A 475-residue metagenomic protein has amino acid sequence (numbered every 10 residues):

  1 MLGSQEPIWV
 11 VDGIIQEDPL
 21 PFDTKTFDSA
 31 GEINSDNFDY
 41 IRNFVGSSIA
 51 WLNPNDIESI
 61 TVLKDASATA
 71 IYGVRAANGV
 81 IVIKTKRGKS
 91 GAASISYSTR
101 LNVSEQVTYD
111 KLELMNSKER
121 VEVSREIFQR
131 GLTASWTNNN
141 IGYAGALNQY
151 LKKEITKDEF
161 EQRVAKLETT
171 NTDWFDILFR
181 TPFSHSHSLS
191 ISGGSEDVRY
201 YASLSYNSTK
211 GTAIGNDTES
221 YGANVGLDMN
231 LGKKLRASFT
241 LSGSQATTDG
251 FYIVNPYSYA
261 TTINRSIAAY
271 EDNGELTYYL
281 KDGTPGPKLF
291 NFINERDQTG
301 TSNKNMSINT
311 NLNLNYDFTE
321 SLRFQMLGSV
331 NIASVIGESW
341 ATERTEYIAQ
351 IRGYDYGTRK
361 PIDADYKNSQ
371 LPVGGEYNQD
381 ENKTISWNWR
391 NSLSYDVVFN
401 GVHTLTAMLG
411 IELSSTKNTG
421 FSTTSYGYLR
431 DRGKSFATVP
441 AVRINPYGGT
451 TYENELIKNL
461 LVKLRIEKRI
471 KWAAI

Functional and structural regions predicted by a protein language model:
M1-N224, M229-S238, N309-T310: Short, small/polar-rich motifs associated with maturation and membrane association, primarily at protein termini
V80-V82, S188, G222-V225, N309-N311 (+4 more regions): Membrane-embedded beta-strand positions in outer-membrane beta-barrel channels/transporters
I95-T99, A202, F239, L312 (+4 more regions): Membrane-embedded beta-strand positions of outer-membrane beta-barrel proteins
Q106-T108, V164-S205, T209-N216, G222-N291 (+6 more regions): Flexible loop and strand-edge segments within Gram-negative outer membrane beta-barrel domains
K118-G131, L147-T169, S258-N291, T342-L371 (+1 more regions): Surface-exposed loop/turn segments flanking beta-strands in extracellular/periplasmic regions
N207-K210, N294-R296, L371-N378, S394 (+3 more regions): Glycine- and acidic
E320, F324-L327, N331-I336, S386 (+1 more regions): Outer-membrane beta-barrel proteins and related beta-barrel translocases across Gram-negative bacteria
A333-V335, W340-T342, T419-F421, K434-I475: Signature of Gram-negative outer-membrane beta-barrel scaffolds
